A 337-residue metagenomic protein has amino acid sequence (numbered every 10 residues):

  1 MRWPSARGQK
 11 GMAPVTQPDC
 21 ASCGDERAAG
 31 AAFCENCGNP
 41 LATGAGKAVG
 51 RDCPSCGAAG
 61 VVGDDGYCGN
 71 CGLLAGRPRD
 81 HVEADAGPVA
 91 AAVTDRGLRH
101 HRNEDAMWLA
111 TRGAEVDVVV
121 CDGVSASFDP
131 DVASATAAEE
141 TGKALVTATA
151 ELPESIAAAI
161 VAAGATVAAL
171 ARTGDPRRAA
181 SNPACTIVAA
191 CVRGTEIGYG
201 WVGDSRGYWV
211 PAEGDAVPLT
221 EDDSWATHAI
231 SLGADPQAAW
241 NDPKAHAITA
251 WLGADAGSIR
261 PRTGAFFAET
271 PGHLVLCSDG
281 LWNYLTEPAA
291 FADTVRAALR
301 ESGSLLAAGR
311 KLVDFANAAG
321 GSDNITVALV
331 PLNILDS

Functional and structural regions predicted by a protein language model:
R2-S337: PP2C/PPM-type serine/threonine phosphatase catalytic domain
